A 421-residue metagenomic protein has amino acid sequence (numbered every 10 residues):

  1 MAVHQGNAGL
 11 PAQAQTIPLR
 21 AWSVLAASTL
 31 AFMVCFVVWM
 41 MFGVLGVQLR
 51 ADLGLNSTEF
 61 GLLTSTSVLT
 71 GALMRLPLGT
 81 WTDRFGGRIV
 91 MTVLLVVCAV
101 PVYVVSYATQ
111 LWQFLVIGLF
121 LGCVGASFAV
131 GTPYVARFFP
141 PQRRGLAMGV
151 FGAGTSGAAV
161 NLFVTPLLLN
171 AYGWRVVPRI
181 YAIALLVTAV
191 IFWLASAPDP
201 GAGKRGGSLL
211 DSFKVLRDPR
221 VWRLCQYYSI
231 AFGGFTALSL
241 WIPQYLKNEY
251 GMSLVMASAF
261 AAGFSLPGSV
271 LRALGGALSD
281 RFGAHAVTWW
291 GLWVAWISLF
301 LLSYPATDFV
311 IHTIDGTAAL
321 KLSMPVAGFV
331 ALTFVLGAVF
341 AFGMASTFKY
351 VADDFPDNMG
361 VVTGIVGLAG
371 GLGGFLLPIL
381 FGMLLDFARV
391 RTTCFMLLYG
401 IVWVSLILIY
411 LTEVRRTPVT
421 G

Functional and structural regions predicted by a protein language model:
S23-S57, L238-P243, L377: Extracytoplasmic
F42-G43, P219-S269: Extracytoplasmic gate region of multi-pass secondary transporters
L73-L111: Conserved MFS/SLC helix-loop-helix module at the cytosolic interface between two early adjacent transmembrane helices
I117-G154: Cytoplasmic helix-loop-helix junction between adjacent transmembrane helices in 12-TM secondary transporters
R144-F163, G367-L377: Glycine-rich segments within core transmembrane alpha-helices of 12-TM secondary carriers
V150-S196: Helix-loop-helix hairpin linking two adjacent transmembrane segments in secondary transporters
A182-G203, S405-E413: C-terminal membrane-cytosol helix-exit motif in multi-pass small-molecule transporters
H285-T347: C-terminal transmembrane helical hairpin of 12-TM major facilitator-type secondary transporters
